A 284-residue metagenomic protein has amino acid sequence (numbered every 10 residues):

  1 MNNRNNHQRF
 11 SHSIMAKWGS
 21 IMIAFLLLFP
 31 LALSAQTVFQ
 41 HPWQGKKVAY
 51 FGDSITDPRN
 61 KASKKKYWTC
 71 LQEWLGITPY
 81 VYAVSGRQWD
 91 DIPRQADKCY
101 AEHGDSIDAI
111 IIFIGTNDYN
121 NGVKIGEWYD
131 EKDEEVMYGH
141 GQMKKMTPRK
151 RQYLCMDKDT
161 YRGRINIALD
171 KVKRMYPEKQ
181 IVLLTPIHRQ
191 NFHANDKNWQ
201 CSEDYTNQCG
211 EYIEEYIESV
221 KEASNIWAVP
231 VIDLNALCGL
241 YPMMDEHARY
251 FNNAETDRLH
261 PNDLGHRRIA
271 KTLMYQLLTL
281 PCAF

Functional and structural regions predicted by a protein language model:
N3-M22: Bacterial N-terminal signal peptides that target proteins for export
R4-N5, R9, L33, D257 (+1 more regions): Intrinsic low-complexity/disordered segments
S20, D53-I55, R87, T116 (+1 more regions): Gly/Ser/Thr-rich helix-start
S20-P30: Bacterial N-terminal signal peptides
A35-S85, D90-S106, I110, D245-H247: Serine-esterase "nucleophile elbow" of acetyl-processing enzymes
W74, A96-F284: Alpha-helical cap/lid subdomain in secreted, periplasmic, or secretory-pathway luminal O-acyl-processing enzymes
